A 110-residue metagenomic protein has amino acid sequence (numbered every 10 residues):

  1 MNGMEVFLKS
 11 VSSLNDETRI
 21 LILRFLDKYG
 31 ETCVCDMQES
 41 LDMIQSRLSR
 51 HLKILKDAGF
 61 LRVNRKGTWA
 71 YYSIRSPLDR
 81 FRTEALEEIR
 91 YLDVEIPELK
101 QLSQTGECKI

Functional and structural regions predicted by a protein language model:
N2-V6, K28, S76-I110: Amphipathic alpha-helical dimerization/coiled-coil segments that flank or bridge DNA-binding/regulatory modules
E5-S46, K66, A70-L78: N-terminal helix-turn-helix DNA-binding core of bacterial DNA-binding proteins
L52-K53: Short, hydrophobic-biased segments on the C-terminal half of alpha helices that form "recognition helices"
G59: Glycine-centered, phosphate/nucleic-acid-interacting loop/turn motifs that mediate DNA/RNA or nucleotide
V63: Short beta-strand "wing" residues that participate in macromolecule-binding interfaces
